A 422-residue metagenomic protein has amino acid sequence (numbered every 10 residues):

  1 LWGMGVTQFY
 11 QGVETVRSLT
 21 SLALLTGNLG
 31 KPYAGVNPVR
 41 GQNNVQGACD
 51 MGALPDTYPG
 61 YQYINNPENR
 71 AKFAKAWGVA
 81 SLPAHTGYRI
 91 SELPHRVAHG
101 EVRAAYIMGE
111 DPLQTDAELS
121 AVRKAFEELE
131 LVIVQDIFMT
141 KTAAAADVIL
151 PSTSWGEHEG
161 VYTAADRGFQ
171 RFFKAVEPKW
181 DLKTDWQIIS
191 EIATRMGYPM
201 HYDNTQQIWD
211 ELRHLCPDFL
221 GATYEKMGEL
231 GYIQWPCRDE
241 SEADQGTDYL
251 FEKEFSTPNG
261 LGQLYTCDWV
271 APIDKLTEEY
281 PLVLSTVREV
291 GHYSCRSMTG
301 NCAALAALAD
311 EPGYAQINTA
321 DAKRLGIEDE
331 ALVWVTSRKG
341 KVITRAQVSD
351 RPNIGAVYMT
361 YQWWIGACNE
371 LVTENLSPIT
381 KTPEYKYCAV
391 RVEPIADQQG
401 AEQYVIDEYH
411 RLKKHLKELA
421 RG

Functional and structural regions predicted by a protein language model:
L1-H158, M196, R238, A243-G246 (+3 more regions): Catalytic alpha/large subunits of respiratory electron-transfer oxidoreductases, centered on bis-MGD molybdoenzymes
G3-G5, V39-G41, P258, Y265-D268 (+3 more regions): Structured loops at beta-to-helix junctions and adjacent beta-edge loops in soluble globular domains
T7-Y10, N43-A48, P112-A117, M139-A143 (+11 more regions): Flexible loop/turn segments at secondary-structure boundaries
Q11-T15, L19, N66, T86 (+9 more regions): Generic structural signal for well-ordered, non-membrane alpha-helical segments in soluble metabolic enzymes
Q46-P55, K72, I208-A304: Long, low-complexity segments enriched in small/aliphatic residues
A121, E128-L131, Q135-T140, K174-T194 (+1 more regions): Phosphate/diphosphate-binding loops
P151-T153, E157, R167-K179, N301: Short beta-alpha connecting loops at secondary-structure transitions that line or flank enzyme active sites
K179-D181, D185-I233, C295, G300-Q316 (+1 more regions): Long, contiguous, secondary-structure-rich segments that constitute the structural scaffold of globular domains
